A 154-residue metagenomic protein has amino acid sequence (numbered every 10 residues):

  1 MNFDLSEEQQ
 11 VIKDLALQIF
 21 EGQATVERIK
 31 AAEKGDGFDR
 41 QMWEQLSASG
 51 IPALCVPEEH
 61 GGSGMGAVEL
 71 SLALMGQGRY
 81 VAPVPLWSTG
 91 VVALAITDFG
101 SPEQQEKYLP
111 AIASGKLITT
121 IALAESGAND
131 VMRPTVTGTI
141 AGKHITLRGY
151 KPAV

Functional and structural regions predicted by a protein language model:
M1-E8: Intrinsic disorder at enzyme termini
Q9, F20, G50, P57 (+4 more regions): Buried hydrophobic positions in well-ordered alpha/beta secondary-structure cores of metabolic enzymes
L17, E21, W43-E44, L109-P110: Solvent-exposed, non-membrane alpha-helical residues enriched in polar/charged side chains
Q23-T25: Amphipathic, charged-and-aliphatic alpha-helical interface segments that function as noncatalytic docking
E27-A48: Short secondary-structure junction/hinge motifs that connect adjacent elements
A48-E106, P110-G115, V154: Internal helix-loop-helix
G62-S63, E103-V154: Glycine-rich, Trp-frequent "lid" loop and neighboring beta-strands that shape and gate the flavin cofactor pocket
